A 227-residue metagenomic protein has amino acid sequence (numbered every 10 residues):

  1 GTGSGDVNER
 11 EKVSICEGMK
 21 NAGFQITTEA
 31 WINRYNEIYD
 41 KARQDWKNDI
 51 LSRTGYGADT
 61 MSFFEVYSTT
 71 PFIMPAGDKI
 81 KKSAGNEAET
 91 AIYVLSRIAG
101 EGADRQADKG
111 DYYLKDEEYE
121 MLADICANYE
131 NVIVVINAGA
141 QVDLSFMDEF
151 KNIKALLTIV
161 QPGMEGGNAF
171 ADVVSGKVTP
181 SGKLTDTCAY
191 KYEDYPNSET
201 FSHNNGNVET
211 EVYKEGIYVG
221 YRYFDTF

Functional and structural regions predicted by a protein language model:
G1-F227: C-terminal non-catalytic regions of proteins with extracellular/luminal or membrane-system context
